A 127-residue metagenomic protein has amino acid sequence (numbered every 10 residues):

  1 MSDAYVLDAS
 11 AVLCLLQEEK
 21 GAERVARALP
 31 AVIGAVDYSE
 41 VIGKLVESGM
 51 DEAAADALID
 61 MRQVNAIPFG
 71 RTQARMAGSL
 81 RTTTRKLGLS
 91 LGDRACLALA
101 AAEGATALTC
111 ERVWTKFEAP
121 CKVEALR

Functional and structural regions predicted by a protein language model:
M1-I33, L45-A57, R127: Short, well-structured N-terminal submotif of metal-dependent ribonuclease cores
S2, L97, A101-R127: Acidic, PIN/NYN-like endoribonuclease modules and their adjacent C-terminal/linker elements
V12-L13, Y38, W114-T115: A generic structural signal for short hydrophobic patches within well-formed alpha-helices
A22, Y38, A74-A77: A general structural signal for well-ordered alpha-helical segments in protein cores
A26, I42-G43, I59, G78-R81: Amphipathic alpha-helical segments within well-ordered protein domains
P30-I33, R62-A66, T106: Short loop->beta-strand "edge-of-pocket" segments that line small-molecule binding or catalytic clefts across diverse
G34, G92, C110: Replace "coordinates the UDP/GDP/TDP-sugar" with "coordinates nucleotide-activated sugar donors
A66-T106: Active-site neighborhoods of divalent-metal-dependent phosphate/nucleic-acid chemistry enzymes
